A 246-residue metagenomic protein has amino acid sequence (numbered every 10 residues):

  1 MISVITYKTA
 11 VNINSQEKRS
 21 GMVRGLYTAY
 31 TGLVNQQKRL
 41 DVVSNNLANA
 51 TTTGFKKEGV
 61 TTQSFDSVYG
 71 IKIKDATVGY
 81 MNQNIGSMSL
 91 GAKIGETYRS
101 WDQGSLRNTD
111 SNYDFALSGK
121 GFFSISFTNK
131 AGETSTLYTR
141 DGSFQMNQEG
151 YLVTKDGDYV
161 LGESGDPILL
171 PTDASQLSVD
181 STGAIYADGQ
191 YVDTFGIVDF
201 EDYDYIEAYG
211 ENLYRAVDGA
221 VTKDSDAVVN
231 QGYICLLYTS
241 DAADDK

Functional and structural regions predicted by a protein language model:
I2-D241, D245: Amphipathic alpha-helical polymerization modules
